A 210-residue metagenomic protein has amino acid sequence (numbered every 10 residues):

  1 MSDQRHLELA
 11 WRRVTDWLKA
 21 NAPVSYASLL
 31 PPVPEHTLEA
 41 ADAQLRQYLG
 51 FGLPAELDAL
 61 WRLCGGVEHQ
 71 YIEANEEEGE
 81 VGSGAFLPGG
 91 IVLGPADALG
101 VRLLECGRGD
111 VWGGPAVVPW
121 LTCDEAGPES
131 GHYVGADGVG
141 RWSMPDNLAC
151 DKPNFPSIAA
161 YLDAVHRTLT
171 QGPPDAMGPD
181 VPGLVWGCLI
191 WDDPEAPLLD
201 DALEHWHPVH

Functional and structural regions predicted by a protein language model:
M1-A41, L63-H210: A C-terminal-region feature
D42-Q47: Alpha-helical scaffold elements that line and support the substrate/ligand-binding pocket of soluble hydrolases
L53-E56: Conserved hydrophobic ligand-interaction patch in extracellular adhesion modules
